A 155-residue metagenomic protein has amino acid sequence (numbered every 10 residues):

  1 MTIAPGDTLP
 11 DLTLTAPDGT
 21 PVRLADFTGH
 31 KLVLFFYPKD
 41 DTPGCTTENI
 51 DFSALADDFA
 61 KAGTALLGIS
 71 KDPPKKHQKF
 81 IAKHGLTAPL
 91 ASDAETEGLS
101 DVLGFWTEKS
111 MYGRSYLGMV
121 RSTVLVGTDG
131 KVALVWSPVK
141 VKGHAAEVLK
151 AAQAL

Functional and structural regions predicted by a protein language model:
M1-L155: Chalcogenol-based redox active-site neighborhoods
